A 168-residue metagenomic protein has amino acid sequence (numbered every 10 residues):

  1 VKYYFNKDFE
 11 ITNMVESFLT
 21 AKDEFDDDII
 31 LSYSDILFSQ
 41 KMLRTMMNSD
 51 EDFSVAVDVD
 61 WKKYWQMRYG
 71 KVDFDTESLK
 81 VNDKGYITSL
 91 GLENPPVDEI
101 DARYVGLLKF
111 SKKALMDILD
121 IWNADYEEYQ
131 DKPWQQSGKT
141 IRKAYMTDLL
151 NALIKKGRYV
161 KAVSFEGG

Functional and structural regions predicted by a protein language model:
V1-D28, T140: Conserved N-terminal catalytic core of the sugar/cofactor nucleotidyltransferase
K2, Y86, Y159-K161: Conserved beta-strand segments of alpha/beta enzyme cores
F5-K7, Y33, V57: Short loop/edge segments at beta-strand edges and connector loops that shape dinucleotide/nucleotide cofactor-binding
M14-V15, I36, K143-D148: Conserved glycosyltransferase catalytic-site signature
T20, T45, D148-L149: Alpha-helical elements of Rossmann-like donor-binding domains used by nucleotide-donor carbohydrate transfer enzymes
D27-L37: Short beta-strand-to-loop acidic/aromatic patch adjacent to the donor-nucleotide binding site
Q40-D125: Conserved core of the sugar-phosphate nucleotidyltransferase
V97-G168: Conserved alpha/beta core of the MobA/IspD/sugar-nucleotide pyrophosphorylase nucleotidyltransferase superfamily
